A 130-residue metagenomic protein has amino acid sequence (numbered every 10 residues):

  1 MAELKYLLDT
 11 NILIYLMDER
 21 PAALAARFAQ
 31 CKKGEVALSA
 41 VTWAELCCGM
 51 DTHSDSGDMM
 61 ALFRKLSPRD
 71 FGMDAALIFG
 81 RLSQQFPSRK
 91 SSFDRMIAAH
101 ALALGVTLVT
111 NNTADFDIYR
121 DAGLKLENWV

Functional and structural regions predicted by a protein language model:
M1-L38, C48-M60: Short, well-structured N-terminal submotif of metal-dependent ribonuclease cores
M1-L4, A98, L102-V130: Acidic, PIN/NYN-like endoribonuclease modules and their adjacent C-terminal/linker elements
L8-N11, L38-S39, K90-S91, N112-T113 (+1 more regions): Histidine- and aromatic-rich ligand-binding microenvironments
D9-T10, L46, F79, A101 (+1 more regions): Generic structural signal for small/hydrophobic residues in well-ordered secondary structure, especially within
I12-L13, T42, A75, I97 (+1 more regions): Alpha-helix capping/helix-boundary segments
K33-E35, R64-S67, L102-T107: Short active-site oxyanion
K65-P87: Acidic catalytic patch
S92-M96: Acidic donor-binding loop at a coil-to-helix junction in glycosyltransferase catalytic cores that engages
